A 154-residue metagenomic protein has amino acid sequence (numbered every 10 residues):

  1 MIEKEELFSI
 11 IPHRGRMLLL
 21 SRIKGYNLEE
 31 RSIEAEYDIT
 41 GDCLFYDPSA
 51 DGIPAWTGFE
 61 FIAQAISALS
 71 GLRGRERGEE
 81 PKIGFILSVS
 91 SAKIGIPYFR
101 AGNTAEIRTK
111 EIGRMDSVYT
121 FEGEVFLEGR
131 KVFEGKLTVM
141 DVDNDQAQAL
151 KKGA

Functional and structural regions predicted by a protein language model:
M1, A68-E106: Hydrophobic beta-strand-centered segment that forms part of the acyl-chain substrate-binding groove
M1-R14: Short aromatic-glycine motifs in intrinsically disordered, low-complexity regions
G15-I53: Catalytic strand-loop segment that frames the active site of acyl-thioester-processing enzymes
M17-L19, A105, Y119: Hydrophobic core residues within well-ordered beta-strands of beta-rich domains
R22-N27, S91, I96, E111-G113 (+1 more regions): A residue-level detector for short acidic-glycine micro-motifs
A50-A68, I83-L87: Compact, glycine-rich, soluble single-domain proteins
A68-G71, R100-N103, K110-A154: HotDog/MaoC-like acyl-thioester-processing domains
